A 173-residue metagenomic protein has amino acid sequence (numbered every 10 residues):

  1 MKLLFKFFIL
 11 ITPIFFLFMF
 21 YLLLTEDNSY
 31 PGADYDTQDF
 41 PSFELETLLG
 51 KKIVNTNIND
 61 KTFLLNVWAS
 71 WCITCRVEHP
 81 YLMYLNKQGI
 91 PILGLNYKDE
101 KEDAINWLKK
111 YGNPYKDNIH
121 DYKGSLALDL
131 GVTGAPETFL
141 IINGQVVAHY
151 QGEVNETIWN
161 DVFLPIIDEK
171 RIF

Functional and structural regions predicted by a protein language model:
M1-E44: N-terminal targeting signals for export/organelle localization
K6, K110-P114, D121-I167: Thiol/disulfide oxidoreductase modules built on the thioredoxin-like
S42-F63: A short beta-strand-turn-helix
E44, W68, L93, L128: Conserved Rossmann-like nucleotide-binding pocket used by diverse enzymes that bind dinucleotide cofactors
D60-T62, Q88-P91: Loop/turn elements at helix/coil->beta-strand transitions in domains of secreted/extracellular proteins
L64-L65, I92, T138: Hydrophobic beta-strand anchors of alpha/beta hydrolase catalytic cores
V67-Y84: Conserved redox-active cysteine motifs that mediate thiol-disulfide chemistry, especially di-cysteine Cys-X(1-2)-Cys
I90-K123, A135: Conserved segment of the thioredoxin-like fold in thiol-based oxidoreductases
